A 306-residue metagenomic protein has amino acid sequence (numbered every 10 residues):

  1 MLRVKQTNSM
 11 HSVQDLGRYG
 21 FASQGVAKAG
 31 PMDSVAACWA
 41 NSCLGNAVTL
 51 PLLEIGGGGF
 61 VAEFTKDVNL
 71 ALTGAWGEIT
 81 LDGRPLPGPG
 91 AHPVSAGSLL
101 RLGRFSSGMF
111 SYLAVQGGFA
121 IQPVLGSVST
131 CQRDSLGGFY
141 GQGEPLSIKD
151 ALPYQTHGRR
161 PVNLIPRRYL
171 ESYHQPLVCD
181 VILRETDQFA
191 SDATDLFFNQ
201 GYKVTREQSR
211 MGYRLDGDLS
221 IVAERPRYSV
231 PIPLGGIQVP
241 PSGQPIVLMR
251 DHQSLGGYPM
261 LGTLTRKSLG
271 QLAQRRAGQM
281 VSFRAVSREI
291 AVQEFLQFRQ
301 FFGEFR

Functional and structural regions predicted by a protein language model:
M1-R306: Conserved "landmark" site that anchors the functional core of diverse proteins
